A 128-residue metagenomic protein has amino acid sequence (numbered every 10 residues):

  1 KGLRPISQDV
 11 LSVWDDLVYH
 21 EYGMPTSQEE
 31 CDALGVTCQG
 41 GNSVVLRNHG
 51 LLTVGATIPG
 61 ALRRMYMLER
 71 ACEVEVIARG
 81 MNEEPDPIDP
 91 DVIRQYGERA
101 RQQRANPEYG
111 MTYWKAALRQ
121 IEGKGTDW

Functional and structural regions predicted by a protein language model:
K1-W128: Glycine-rich flexible loops
